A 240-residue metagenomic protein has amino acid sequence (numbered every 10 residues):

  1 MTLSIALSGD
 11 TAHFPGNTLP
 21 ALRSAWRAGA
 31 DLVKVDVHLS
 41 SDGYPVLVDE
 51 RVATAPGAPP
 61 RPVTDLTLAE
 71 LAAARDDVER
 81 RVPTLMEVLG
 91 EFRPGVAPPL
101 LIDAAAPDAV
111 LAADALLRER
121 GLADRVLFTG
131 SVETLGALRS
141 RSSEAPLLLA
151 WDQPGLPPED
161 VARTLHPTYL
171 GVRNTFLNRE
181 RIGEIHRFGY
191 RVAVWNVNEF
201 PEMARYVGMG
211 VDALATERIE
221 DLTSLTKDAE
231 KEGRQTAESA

Functional and structural regions predicted by a protein language model:
M1-A240: Phosphate-group recognition and catalysis centered on beta-loop-alpha active-site segments
